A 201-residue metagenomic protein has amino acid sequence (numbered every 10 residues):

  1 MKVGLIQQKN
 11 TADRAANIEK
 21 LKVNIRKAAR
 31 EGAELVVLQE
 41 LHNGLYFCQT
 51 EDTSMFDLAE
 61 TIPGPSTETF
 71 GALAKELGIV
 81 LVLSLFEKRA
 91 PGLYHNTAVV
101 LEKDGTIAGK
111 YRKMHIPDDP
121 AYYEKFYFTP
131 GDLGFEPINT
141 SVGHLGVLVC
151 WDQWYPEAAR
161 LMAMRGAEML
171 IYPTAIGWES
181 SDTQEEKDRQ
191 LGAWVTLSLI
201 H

Functional and structural regions predicted by a protein language model:
M1-A12, T97, K110, P137 (+2 more regions): Active-site-proximal beta-strand elements of phosphoester/diester hydrolases
V3, N17, I25-S54, A74 (+3 more regions): Active-site beta-strand/loop signature of hydrolases that rely on acidic residues for catalysis
I6-A12, E51-L58, V142-L145, W178-E186: Short, basic, glycine/proline-bearing loop/turn elements
Q7-N24: N-terminal phosphate-binding loop and adjacent alpha-helix
E19-K20, T50-T53, N96-T97, M114 (+2 more regions): Short, glycine/charged-enriched secondary-structure capping and boundary segments
L58-V147, L199: Catalytic-core segment of enzymes that process non-peptidic bonds
A59-V82, C150-I200: CN hydrolase (nitrilase-like) catalytic-core segments centered on the catalytic cysteine and neighboring Lys/Glu
